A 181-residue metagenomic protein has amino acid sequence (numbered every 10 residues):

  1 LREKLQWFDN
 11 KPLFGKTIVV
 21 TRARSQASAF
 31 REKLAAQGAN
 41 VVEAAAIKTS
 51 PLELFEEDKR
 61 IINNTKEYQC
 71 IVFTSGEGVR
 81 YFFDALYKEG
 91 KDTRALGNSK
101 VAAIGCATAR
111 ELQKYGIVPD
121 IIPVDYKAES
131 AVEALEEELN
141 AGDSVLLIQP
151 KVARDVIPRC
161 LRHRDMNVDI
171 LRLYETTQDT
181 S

Functional and structural regions predicted by a protein language model:
L1-S181: Signature of uroporphyrinogen-III synthase
